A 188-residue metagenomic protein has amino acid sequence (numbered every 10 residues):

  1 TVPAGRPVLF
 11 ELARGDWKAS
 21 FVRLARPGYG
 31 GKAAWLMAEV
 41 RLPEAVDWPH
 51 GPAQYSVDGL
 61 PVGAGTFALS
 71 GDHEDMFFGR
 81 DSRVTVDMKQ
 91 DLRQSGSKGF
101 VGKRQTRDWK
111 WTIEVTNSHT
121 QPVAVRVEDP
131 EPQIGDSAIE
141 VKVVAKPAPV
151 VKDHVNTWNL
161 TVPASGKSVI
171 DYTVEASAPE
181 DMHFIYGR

Functional and structural regions predicted by a protein language model:
T1-T112, Q121-S137, P147-V150, W158 (+2 more regions): Intrinsically disordered, low-complexity Ser/Thr/Pro/Gly-rich interaction regions that scaffold/cooperate
I139-V143: Change to "...patches in solvent-exposed regions of secreted, membrane-anchored, or virion-exposed structural
